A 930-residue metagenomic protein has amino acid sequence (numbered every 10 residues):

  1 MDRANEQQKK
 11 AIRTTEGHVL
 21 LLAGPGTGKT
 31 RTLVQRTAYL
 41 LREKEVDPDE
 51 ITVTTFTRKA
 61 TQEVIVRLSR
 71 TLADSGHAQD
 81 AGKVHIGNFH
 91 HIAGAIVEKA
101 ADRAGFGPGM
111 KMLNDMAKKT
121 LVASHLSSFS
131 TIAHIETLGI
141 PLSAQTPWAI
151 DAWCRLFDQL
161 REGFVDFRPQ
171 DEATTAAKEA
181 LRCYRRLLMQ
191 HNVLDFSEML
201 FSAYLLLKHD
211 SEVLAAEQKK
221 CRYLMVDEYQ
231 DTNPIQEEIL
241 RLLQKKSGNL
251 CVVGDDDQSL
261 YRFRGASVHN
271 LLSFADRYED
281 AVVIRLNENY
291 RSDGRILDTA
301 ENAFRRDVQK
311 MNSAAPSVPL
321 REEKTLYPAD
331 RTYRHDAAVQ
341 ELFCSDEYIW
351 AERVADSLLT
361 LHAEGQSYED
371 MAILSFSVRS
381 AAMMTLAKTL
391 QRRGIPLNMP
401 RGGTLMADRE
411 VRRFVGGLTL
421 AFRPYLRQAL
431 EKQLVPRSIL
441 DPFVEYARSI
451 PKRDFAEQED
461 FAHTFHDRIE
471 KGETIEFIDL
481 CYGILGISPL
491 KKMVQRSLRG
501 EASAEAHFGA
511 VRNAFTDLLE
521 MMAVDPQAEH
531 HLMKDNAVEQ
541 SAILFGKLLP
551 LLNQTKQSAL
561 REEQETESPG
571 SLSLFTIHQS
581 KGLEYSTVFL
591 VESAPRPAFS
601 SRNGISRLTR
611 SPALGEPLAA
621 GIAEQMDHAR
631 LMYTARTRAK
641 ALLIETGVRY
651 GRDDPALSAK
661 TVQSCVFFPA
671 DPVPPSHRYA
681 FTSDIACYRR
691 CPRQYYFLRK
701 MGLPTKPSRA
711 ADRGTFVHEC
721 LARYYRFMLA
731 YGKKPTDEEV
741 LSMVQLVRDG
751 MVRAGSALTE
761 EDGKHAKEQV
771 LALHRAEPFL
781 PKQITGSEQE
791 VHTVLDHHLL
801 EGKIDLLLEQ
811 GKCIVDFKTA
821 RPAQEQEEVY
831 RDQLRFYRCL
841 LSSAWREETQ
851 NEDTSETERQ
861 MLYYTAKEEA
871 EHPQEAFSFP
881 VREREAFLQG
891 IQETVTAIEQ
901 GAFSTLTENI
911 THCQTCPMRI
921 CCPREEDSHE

Functional and structural regions predicted by a protein language model:
M1-P108, M112, A215, Y633 (+1 more regions): P-loop NTPase Walker
D2-R13, G17-L22, T52-V53, H85 (+8 more regions): Conserved helicase NTPase motor core
L21, T30-L33, P48, D280-V282 (+2 more regions): Helicase P-loop NTPase motor core
H85-A95, M225-E228, V253, S377 (+8 more regions): Conserved helicase core region in the C-terminal RecA-like lobe
I92, R277-Y278, A363-A506: ATPase/helicase motor core of nucleic-acid motors
T174, V193, E459-Q579, L583-S586 (+2 more regions): Accessory C-terminal helicase-associated subdomains
A456, P569, P612-F667, A897-T915: C-terminal accessory regions
N603, V791-E893: Mg2+/Mn2+-dependent nuclease catalytic core
